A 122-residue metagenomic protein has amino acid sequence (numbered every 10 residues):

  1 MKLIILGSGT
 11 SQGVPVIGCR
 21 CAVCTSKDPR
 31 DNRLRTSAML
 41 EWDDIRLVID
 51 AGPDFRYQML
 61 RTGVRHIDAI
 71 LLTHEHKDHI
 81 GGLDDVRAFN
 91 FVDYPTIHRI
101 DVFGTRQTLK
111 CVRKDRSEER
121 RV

Functional and structural regions predicted by a protein language model:
M1-T62: Conserved beta-strand hairpin/beta-sheet module of binuclear metal-dependent hydrolase folds, prominently
S8, T105-Q107: Cofactor-binding loop segments of dinucleotide-utilizing enzymes, especially the Rossmann-like FAD- and NAD(P)+-binding
R20-A22, D54, L83-D85, D115-S117: Short amphipathic alpha-helical surface micro-motifs
D31-N32, N90, D115: Detector for Asparagine
R46-L47, A51-G104: Active-site metal-binding motif and surrounding structural segment of the metallo-beta-lactamase
Q107-R116: A short, active-site helix/loop in glycosyltransferases that binds the activated sugar's phosphate group
E119-V122: Conserved small/polar residues in nucleotide/adenosyl-binding loops
